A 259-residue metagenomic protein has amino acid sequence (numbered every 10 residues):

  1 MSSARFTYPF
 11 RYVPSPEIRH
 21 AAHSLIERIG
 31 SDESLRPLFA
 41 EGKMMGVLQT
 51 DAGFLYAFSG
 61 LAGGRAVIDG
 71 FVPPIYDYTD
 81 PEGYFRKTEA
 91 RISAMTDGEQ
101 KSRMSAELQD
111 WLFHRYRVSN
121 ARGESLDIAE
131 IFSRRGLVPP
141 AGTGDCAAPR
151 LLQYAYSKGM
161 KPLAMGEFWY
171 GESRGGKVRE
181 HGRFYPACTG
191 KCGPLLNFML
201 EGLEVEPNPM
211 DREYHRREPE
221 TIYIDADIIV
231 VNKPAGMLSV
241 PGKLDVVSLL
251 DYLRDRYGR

Functional and structural regions predicted by a protein language model:
M1-R259: RNA pseudouridine synthases
